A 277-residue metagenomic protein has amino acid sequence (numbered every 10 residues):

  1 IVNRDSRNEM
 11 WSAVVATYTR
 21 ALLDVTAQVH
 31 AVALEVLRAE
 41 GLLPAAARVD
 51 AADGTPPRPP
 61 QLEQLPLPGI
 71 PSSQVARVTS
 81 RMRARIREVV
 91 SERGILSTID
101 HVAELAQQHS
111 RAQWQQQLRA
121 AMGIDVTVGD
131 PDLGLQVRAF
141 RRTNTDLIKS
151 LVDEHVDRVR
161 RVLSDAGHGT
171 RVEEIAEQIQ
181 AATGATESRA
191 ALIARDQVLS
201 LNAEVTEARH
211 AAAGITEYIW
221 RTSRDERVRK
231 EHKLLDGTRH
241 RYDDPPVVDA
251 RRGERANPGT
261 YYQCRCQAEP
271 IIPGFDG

Functional and structural regions predicted by a protein language model:
I1-A185, I272-G277: N-terminal leader/targeting and assembly helices and adjacent pre-domain segments
G184-A185, R189-G277: Acidic, glycine-rich two-metal-ion catalytic cores of nucleic acid-processing enzymes
